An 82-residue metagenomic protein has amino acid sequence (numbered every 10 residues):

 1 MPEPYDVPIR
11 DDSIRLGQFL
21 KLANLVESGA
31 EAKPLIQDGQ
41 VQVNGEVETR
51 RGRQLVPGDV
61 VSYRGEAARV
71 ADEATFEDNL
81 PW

Functional and structural regions predicted by a protein language model:
M1-D12, V70: A detector for short, charged/polar N-terminal pre-domain segments
D11-Y63: Amphipathic, hydrophobic secondary-structure cores in small proteins
G52-W82: C-terminal structural segments of small proteins and small subunits
